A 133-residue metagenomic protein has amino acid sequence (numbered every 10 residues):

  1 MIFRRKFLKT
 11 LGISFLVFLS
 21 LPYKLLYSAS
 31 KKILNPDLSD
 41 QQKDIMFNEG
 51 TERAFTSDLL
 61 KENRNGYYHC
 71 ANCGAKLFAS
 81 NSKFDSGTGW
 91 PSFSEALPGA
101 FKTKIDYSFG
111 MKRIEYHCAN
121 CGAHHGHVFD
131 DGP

Functional and structural regions predicted by a protein language model:
M1-V17: N-terminal secretory signal peptides and thylakoid transit peptides that target proteins across membranes
L19-R53: C-terminal segment of N-terminal export signals and the immediately downstream linker at the start of the mature
Y67, E115: Residues immediately within or flanking Cys/His clusters that coordinate Zn2+ in small zinc-binding modules
C70, C118-C121: Short cysteine-rich clusters marking metal-coordination/redox-active sites
A75, N120-A123: Short Cys/His-rich local motifs and their 1-3 flanking residues in nucleic-acid-associated proteins and small
L77-F78, G126, D130: Short functional micro-motifs and their immediate structural scaffolds
W90-I105: Short microdomains enriched in Cys/His and/or Lys/Arg
D106-G110, D131-P133: Short linker/helix segments within small regulatory modules
